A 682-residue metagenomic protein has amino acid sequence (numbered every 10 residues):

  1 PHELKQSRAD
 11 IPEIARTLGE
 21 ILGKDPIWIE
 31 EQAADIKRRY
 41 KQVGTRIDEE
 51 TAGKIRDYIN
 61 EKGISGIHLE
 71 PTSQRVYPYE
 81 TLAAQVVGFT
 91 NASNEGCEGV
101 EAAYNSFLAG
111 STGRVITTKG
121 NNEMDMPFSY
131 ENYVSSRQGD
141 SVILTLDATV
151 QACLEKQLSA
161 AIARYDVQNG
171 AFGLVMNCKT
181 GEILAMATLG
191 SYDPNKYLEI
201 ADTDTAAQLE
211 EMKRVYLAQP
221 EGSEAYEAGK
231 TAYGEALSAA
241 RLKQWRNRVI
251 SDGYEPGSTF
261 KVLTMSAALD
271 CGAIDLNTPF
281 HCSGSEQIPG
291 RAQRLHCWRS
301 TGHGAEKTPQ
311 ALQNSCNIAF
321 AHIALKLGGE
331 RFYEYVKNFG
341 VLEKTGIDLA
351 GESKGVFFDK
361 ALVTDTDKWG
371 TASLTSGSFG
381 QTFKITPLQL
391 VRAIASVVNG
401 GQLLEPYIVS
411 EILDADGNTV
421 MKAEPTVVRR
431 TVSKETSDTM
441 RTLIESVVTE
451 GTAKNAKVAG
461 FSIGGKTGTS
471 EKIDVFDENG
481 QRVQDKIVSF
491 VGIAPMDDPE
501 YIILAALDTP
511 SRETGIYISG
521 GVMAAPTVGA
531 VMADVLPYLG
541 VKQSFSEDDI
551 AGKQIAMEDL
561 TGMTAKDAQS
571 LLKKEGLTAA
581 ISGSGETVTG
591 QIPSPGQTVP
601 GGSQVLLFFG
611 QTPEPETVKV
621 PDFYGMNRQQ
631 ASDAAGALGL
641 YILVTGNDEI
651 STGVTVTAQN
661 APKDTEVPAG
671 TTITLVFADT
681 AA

Functional and structural regions predicted by a protein language model:
P1, L154, M176-L184: Short, glycine-anchored, charge-dense loop/turn motifs used at functional sites
P1-R8, A15-L18, K37-R46, V87-N91 (+10 more regions): Second-shell loop/turn segments in exported
L4-A9, E13-I21, I27-G139, Q481-R482 (+2 more regions): Small/polar-residue-rich segments within soluble enzyme cores
A9-R16, E20, I27, T45 (+23 more regions): Solvent-exposed, polar/charged alpha-helical surfaces in well-ordered, non-transmembrane soluble domains, broadly
I27-R38, Q74, V167-T180, H281-S285 (+5 more regions): Acidic/histidine-enriched alpha-helical segments
Y40, P127-A171: Conserved, well-ordered alpha-helix/loop/beta-strand core segments that scaffold catalytic motifs
G120-Y133, A171, K179-S258, L263-L507 (+1 more regions): Beta-lactam-recognizing serine transpeptidase/beta-lactamase-like catalytic domain environment
A423, G460, G464, D474 (+2 more regions): Ligand-recognition elements built from short beta-strands and adjacent flexible loops
